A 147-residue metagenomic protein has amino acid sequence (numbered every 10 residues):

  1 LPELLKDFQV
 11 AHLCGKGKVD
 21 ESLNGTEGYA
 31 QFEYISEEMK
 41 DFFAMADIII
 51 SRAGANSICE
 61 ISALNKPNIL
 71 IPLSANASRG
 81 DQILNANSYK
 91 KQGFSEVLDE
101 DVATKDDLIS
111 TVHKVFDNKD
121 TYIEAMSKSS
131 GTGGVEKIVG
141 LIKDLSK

Functional and structural regions predicted by a protein language model:
L1-I48, I83-A86, L98-D107: Donor-nucleotide binding loops and adjacent catalytic segments primarily of GT-B fold Leloir glycosyltransferases
F32, A44-C59, K66: Acidic donor-binding loop of glycosyltransferase active sites
F43, I61-S62, I69, K90: Short alpha-helix at the nucleotide-sugar/activated-sugar donor binding site of glycosyltransferases and closely
D47-I48, N65-L73, F94: Structural loop-to-beta junction motif characteristic of Rossmann-like glycosyltransferase folds
N65, I83-S95: Acidic, glycine-centered active-site loop in nucleotide-sugar glycosyltransferases
Q92-D99, A103-K119: C-terminal "capping" alpha-helix adjacent to the active site of nucleotide-linked donor transferases in cell-envelope
D120-T132: A short, well-ordered alpha-helix in the C-terminal region of glycosyltransferases
G131-K147: C-terminal alpha-helical cap of glycosyltransferases
